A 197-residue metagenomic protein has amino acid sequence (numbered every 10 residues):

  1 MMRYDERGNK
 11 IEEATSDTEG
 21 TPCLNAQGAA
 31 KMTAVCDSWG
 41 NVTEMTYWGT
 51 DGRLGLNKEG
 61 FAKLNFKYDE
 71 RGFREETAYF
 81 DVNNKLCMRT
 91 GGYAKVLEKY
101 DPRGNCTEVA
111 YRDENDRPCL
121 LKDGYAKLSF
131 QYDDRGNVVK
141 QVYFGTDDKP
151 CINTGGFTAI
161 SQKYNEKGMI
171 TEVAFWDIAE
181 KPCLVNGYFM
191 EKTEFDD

Functional and structural regions predicted by a protein language model:
M1-D197: Buried hydrophobic residues that stabilize the cores of well-folded domains
